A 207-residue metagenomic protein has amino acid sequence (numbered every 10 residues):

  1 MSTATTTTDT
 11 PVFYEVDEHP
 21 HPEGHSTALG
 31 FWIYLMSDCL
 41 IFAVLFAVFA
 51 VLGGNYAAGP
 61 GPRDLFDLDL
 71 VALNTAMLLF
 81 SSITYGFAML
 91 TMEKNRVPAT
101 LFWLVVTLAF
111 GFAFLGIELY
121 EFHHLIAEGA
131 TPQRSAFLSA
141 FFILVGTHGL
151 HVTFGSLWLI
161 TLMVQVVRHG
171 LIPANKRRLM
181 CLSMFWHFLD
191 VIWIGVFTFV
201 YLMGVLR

Functional and structural regions predicted by a protein language model:
M1-R207: ...captures the hydrophobic TM-helix bundle architecture rather than a specific catalytic motif, and can also fire on
